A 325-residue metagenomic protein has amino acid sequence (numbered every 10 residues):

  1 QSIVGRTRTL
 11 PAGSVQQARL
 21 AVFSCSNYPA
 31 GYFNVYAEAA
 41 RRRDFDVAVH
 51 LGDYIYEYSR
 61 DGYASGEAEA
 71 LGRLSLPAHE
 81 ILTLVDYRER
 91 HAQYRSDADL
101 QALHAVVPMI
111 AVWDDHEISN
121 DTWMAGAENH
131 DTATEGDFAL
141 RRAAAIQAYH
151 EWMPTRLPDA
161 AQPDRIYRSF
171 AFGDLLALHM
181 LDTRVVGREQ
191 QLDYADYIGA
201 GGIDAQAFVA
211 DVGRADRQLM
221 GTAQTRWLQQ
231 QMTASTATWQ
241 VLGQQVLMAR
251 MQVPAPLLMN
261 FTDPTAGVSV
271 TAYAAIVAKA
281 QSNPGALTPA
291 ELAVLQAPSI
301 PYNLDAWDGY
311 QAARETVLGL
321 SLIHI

Functional and structural regions predicted by a protein language model:
Q1-I323: Metal-dependent phosphoester/phosphodiester hydrolase catalytic core
